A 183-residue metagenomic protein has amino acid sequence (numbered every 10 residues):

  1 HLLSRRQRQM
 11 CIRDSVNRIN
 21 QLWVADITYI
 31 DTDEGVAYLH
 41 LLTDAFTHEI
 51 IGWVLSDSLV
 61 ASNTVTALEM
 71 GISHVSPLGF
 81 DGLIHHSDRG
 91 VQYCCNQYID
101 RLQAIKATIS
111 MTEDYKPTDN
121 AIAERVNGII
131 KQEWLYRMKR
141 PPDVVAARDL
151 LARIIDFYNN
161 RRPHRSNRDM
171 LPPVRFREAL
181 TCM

Functional and structural regions predicted by a protein language model:
H1-I12: Single conserved hydrophobic/aromatic residue that forms the stacking wall/gate of nucleotide- or nucleobase-binding
D14-I51: An active-site-proximal beta-strand-loop segment
T28, A45-F46, V54, G90 (+2 more regions): Anionic group-transfer/hydrolysis microenvironments
G35, W53-L78: Active-site beta-loop-alpha junctions of metal-dependent nucleic acid enzymes, especially the RNase H-like/DDE
E49, E69, A104-I105: Retroviral integrase
L78-C95, E113-P117, R168-P172: Acidic/histidine-rich, metal-coordinating catalytic segments
H85-R89, Q103-I122, M138-D143: RNase H-like polynucleotidyl transferase catalytic core
N96, Q103-A107, I129-M183: C-terminal domain-tail junction helix/linker
